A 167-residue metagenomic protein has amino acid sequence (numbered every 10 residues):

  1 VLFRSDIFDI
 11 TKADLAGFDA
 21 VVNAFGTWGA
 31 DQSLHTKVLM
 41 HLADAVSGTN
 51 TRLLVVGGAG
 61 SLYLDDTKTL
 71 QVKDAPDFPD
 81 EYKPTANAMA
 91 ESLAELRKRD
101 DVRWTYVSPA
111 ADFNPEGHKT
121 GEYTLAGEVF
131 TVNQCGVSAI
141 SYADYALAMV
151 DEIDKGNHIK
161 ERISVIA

Functional and structural regions predicted by a protein language model:
V1-L2: Short, small-residue-biased leader/transition segments that mark boundaries at the very start of proteins
S5-I7: Hydrophobic anchor residue in the Rossmann-like NAD(P) cofactor-binding loop of oxidoreductases, predominantly
D9-G17: Short amphipathic alpha-helix with an adjacent loop that forms part of the alpha/beta core around
I10, G29-A30, L62: Short glycine-rich, flexible loops that bind phosphorylated cofactors or substrates
K12, T36-L39, A43, Y142-V150: Short, amphipathic alpha-helical "lid/cap" segments that border enzyme active or binding sites
A13-D14, A45, E95: CheY-like receiver
V21-G57, N87, E91: NAD(P)-cofactor binding segment of oxidoreductase domains
T49-L53, G60-A167: Oxidoreductase cofactor-interface core, primarily capturing Rossmann-like NAD(P)-dependent enzymes
